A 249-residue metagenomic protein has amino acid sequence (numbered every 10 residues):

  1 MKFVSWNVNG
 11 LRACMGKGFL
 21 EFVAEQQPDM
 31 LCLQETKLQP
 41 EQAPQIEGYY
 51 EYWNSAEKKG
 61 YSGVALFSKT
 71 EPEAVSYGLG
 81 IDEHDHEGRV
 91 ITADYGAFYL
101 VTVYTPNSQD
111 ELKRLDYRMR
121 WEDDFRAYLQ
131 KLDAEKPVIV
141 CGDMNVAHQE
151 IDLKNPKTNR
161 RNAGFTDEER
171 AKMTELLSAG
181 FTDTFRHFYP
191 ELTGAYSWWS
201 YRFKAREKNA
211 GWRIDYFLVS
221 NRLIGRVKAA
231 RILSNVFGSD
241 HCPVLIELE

Functional and structural regions predicted by a protein language model:
M1-N9, A97-Q109, C141: Active-site-proximal beta-strand elements of phosphoester/diester hydrolases
M1-Y50, A56-S62, Y77, H148 (+1 more regions): N-terminal, active-site-proximal structural segment of metallo-dependent hydrolase catalytic domains
N7, V23-E41, L100, L129-E150 (+4 more regions): Active-site beta-strand/loop signature of hydrolases that rely on acidic residues for catalysis
K37, Q42-S108: Structured beta-strand-rich core segments of catalytic domains in phosphoester-bond hydrolases
Y50, D124-A210, I214: Metal-dependent phosphoesterases centered on the DNase I-like endonuclease/exonuclease/phosphatase
K59-A74, R202-G225: Conserved beta strand-loop-helix elements of the APE1-like EEP
G80-I81, P106-E122, K157-N162: Surface-exposed cleft-lining segments at the edges of enzyme active sites
R231-E249: Surface polyanion/phosphate-binding segment centered on an Asp-His-Pro turn
